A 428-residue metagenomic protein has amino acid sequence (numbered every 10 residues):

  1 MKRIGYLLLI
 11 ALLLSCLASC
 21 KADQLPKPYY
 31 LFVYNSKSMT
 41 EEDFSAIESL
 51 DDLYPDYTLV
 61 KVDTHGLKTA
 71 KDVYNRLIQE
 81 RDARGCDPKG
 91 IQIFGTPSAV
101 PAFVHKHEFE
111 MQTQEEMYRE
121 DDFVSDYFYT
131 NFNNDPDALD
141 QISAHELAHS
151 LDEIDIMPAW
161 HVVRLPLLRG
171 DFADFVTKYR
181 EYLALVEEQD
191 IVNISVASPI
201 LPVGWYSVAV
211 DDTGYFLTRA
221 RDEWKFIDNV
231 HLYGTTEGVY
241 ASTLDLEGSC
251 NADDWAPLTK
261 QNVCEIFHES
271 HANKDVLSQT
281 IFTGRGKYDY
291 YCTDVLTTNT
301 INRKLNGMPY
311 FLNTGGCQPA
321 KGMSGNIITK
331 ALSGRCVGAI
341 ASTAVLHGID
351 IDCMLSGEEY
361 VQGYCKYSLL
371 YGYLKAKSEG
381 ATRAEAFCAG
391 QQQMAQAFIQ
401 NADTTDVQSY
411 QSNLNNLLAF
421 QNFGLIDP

Functional and structural regions predicted by a protein language model:
M1-I4: Positively charged n-region of N-terminal signal peptides that target proteins for export
L8-C16: Bacterial N-terminal signal peptides
D23-P428: Cysteine-dependent hydrolase recognition
